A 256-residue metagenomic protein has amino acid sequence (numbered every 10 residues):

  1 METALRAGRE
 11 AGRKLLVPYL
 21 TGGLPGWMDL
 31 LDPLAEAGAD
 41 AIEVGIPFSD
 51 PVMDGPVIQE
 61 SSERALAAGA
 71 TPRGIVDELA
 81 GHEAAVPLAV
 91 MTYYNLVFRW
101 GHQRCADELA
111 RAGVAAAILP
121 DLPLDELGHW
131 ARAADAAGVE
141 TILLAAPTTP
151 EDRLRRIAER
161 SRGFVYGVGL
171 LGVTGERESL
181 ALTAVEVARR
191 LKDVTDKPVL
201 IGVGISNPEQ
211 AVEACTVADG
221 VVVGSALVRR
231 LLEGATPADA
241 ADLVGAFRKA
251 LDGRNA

Functional and structural regions predicted by a protein language model:
M1-V17, E78-G81, N255-A256: N-terminal amphipathic alpha-helix/helix-capping segment at the start of soluble metabolic enzymes
T21-P25, M91-R99, P123-L124, A145-T149 (+1 more regions): Glycine-rich beta-to-alpha transition loops that act as phosphate-gripper elements at the mouths of alpha/beta enzyme
P25-A37, T149-E159, I201, I205-V221: Catalytic cores of alpha/beta
L30, A35, D40-A41, F48 (+2 more regions): Active-site beta->alpha loop and helix N-cap motifs at the rims of alpha/beta catalytic domains
D40-P51, A112-I118, P123-E126, Y166-G175 (+2 more regions): Glycine-rich phosphate-binding active-site loops on the catalytic face of alpha/beta enzymes
I58-E60, R64-A68, L144, L154-T195 (+2 more regions): Glycine/Thr-rich beta-alpha phosphate-binding loop at enzyme active sites
N95-V97, G101-S179: Conserved anion-binding
R189-K197, S206-A256: Alpha/beta catalytic cores of nucleotide-metabolism and tRNA/nucleoside-modifying enzymes
